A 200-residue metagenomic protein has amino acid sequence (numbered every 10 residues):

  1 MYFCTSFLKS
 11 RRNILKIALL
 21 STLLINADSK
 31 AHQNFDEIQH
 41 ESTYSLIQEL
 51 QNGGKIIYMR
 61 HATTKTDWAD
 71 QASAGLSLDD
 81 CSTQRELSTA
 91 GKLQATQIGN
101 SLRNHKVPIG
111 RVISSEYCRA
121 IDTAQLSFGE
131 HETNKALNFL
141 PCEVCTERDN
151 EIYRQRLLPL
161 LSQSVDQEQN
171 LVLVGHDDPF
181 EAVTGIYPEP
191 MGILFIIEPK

Functional and structural regions predicted by a protein language model:
M1-L8: N-terminal secretory signal peptides that target proteins for export/translocation
R11-L15: N-terminal export leaders
K16-L23: Bacterial N-terminal signal peptides
N26-A31: Sec/Tat signal peptide C-region and signal peptidase I cleavage site
H32-K135, L140-V144, I186-F195, K200: Active-site-proximal alpha-helix that buttresses catalytic centers in soluble enzyme cores
I98, L157-L160: A general structural detector for well-ordered alpha-helical segments in enzyme core domains, enriched
C145-R154: Short, surface-exposed amphipathic charged segments that create phosphate/polyanion-binding patches used for binding
L160-K200: Active-site-adjacent alpha-helix immediately C-terminal to a catalytic or transition-state-stabilizing loop
